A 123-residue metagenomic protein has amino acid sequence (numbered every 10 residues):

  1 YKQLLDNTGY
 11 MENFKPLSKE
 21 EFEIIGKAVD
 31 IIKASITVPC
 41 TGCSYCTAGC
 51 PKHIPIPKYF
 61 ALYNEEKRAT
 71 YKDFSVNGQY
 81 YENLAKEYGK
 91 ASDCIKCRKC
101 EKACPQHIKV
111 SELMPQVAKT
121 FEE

Functional and structural regions predicted by a protein language model:
Y1-E123: Structured C-terminal cap/extension of enzyme domains
